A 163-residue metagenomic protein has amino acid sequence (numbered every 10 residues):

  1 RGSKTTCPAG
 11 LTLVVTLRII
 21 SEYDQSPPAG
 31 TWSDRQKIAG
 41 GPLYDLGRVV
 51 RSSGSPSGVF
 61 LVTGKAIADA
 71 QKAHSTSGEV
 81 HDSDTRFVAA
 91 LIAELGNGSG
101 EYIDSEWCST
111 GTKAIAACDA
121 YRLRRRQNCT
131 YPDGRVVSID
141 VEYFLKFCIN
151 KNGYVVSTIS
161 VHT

Functional and structural regions predicted by a protein language model:
G2, C7-G10, T16-L17, K37-L123: Compact soluble domain cores
S3, I20, R124-N128, C148: Small/flexible residues
T5, Y23, I159-H162: Serine/proline-rich low-complexity intrinsically disordered segments, especially terminal tails, linkers
V15-S33: Charged, compositionally biased N-terminal leader segments and the immediate start of the first structured element
N97, N128, N150-N152: Detector for Asparagine
D119-V136: Short beta-strand segments that buttress and anchor functional surface loops
D133-T163: Enriched for short, Lys/Arg-rich terminal
